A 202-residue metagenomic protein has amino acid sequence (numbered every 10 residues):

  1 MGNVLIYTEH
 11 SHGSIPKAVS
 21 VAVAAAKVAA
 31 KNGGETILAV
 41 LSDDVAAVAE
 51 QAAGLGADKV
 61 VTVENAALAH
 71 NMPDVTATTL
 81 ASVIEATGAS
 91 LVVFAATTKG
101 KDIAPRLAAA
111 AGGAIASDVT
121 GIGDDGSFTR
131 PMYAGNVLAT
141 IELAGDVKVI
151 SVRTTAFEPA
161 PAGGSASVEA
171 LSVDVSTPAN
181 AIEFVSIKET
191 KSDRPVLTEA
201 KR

Functional and structural regions predicted by a protein language model:
M1-R202: N-terminal glycine-rich FAD/FM-binding segment characteristic of electron-transfer flavoproteins
